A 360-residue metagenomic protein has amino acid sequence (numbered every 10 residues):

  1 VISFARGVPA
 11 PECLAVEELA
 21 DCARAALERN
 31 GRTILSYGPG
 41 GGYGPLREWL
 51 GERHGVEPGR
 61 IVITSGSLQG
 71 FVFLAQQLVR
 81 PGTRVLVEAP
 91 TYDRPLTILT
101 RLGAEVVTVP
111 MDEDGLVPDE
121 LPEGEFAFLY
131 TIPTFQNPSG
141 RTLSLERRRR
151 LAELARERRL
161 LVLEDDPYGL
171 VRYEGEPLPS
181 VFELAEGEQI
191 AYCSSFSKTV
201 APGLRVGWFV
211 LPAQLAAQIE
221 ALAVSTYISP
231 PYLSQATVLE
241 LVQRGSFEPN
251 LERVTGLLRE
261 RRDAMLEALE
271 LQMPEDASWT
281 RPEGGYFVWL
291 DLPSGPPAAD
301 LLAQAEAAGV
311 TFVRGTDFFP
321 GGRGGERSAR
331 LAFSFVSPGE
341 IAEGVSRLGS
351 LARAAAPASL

Functional and structural regions predicted by a protein language model:
V1-G40, E52, L160, E306-T311 (+1 more regions): N-terminal "arm"/small-domain region of PLP-dependent enzymes with the aminotransferase-like
R32-R158, G169-G187, L258, A356: Conserved core of the PLP fold type I
D165: Glycine-centered flexible beta-alpha turn that most often forms the glycine-rich phosphate-binding loop
F182-Q218, P230-L233: Active-site PLP attachment segment
I219-T226, V242-L266, G295-P297: Structural signature of PLP-dependent enzymes
L239, G256-L266, A277-D291: Conserved glycine-rich beta-strand-loop-beta hairpin in the small C-terminal domain of fold type I
P296-L301, G339-E343: Short, conserved charged micro-motifs
A307, G322-L360: PLP-dependent enzyme catalytic core of the Aspartate aminotransferase-like
